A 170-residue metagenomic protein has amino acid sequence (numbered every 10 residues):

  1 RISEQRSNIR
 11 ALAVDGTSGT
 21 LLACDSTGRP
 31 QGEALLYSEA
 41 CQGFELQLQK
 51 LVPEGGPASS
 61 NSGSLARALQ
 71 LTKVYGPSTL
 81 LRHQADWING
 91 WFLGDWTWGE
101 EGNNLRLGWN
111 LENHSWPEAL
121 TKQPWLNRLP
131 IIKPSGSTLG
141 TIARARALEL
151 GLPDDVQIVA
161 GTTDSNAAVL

Functional and structural regions predicted by a protein language model:
R1-G32, P77-T79, L126, A147-A160: N-terminal glycine/serine-rich phosphate-binding loop of ATP-dependent small-molecule kinases, especially carbohydrate
R1-N8, E45-L51, A58: N-terminal phosphate-binding loop and adjacent alpha-helix
L12, E39, L71: Residue-level signal for inorganic ion chemistry
G28-C41, N104-G108: A charged helix-plus-loop insertion that forms the helical arch/lid used to bind and gate nucleic-acid substrates
L35-P53: Short alpha-helix plus adjacent loop in nuclease-associated cores
P53-S165: Gly/Ser/Thr-rich active-site cleft segment
A168-L170: Thiamine diphosphate
